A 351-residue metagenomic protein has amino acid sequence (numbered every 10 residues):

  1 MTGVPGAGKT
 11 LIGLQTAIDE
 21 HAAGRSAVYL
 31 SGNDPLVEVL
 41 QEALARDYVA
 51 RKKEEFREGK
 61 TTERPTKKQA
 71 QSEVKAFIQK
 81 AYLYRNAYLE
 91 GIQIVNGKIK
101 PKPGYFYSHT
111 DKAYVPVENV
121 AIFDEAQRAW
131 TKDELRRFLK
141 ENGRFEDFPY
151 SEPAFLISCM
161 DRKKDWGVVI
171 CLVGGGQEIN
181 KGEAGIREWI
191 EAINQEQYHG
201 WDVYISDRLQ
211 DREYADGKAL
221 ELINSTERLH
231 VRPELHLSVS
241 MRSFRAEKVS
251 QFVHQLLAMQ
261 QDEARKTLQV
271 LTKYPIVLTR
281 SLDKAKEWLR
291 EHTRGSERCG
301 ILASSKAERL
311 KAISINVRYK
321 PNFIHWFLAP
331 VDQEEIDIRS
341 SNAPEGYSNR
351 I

Functional and structural regions predicted by a protein language model:
M1: Hydrophobic anchor at the beta1->P-loop junction of P-loop NTPases
G6: Walker A (P-loop) phosphate-binding loop of P-loop NTPases
K9: Conserved lysine of the Walker
I12, T16: Hydrophobic positions on the alpha1 helix immediately C-terminal to the Walker A/P-loop
R25-A45: Conserved Walker A/P-loop ATP-binding site and its immediately adjacent core in helicase/helicase-like ATPase domains
Y48-V49, F56-K60, K68, N194-I351: Core RecA-like ATPase module of SF1/SF2 helicases and allied nucleic-acid translocases
K68-M160, S348-R350: Conserved RecA-like ASCE ATPase "motif II neighborhood" in helicase/translocase motors
I122-E221: Signature of the SF2 helicase/ATPase Hel1-core->accessory helical subdomain module
